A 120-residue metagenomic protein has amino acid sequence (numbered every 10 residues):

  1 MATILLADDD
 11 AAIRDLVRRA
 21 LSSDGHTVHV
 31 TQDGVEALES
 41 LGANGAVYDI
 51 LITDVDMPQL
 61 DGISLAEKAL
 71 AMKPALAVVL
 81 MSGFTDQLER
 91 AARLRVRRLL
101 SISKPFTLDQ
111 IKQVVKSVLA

Functional and structural regions predicted by a protein language model:
A7-D8, T31, L51: Conserved sequence signature across two-component system core domains
D15-S23: Charged docking surfaces used in two-component/phosphorelay signaling
G25-Q32, E39-S40: Short hydrophobic/Thr-rich beta-strand motif most characteristic of the beta2 strand and flanking loop of CheY-like
Q32-E36, D61-L65: Acidic catalytic/metal-coordinating carboxylates
G42-V47, K68-L76, A92-V96: Conserved phosphotransfer cores of two-component systems
M57: Receiver (REC) domain active-site loop signature in two-component systems and cognate sites in sensor histidine kinases
S64, T85-S103, D109, Q113: Alpha4 helix (beta4-alpha4-beta5 surface) of REC/receiver domains from two-component response regulators
M81-S82: Hydrophobic/aromatic residues positioned on beta-strands within the core alpha/beta folds
